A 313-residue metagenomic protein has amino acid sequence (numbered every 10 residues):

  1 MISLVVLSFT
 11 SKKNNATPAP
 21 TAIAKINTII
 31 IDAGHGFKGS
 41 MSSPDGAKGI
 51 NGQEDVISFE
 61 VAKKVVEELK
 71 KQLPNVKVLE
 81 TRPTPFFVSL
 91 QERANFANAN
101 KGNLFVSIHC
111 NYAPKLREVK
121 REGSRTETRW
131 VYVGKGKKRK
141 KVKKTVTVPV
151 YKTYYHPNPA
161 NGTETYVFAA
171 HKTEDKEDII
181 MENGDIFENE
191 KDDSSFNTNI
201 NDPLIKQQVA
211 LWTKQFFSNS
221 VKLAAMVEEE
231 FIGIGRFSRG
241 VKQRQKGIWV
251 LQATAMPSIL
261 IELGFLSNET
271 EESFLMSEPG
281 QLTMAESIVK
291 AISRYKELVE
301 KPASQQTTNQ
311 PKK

Functional and structural regions predicted by a protein language model:
I2-I23: Bacterial Sec-dependent signal peptides at the C-terminal "C-region" and cleavage site
T17-I26, I50-K313: Active-site-proximal helix/loop segments of hydrolytic enzymes
N27-N51: Short glycine-rich His-centered loop
